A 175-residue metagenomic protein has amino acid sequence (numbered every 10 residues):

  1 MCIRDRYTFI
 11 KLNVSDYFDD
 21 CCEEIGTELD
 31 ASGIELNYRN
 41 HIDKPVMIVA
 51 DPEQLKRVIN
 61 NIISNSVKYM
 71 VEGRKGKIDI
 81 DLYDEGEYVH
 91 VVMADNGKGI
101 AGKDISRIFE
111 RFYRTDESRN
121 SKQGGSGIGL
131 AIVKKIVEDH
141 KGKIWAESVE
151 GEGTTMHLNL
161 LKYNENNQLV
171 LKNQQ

Functional and structural regions predicted by a protein language model:
R4-Y7, P45-A50: Conserved micro-motifs of the catalytic ATP-binding
T8-G26, L82: A conserved beta-strand-to-alpha-helix junction within the catalytic ATP-binding
I10-K11, D30, E35-V46: Conserved catalytic submotifs in the C-terminal HATPase_c
V14, G99-E110: Short helix N-cap motif at coil->helix boundaries in the Bergerat
K75-E87: Short beta-strand/loop element within the Bergerat-fold HATPase_c
G129, V133: Short alpha-helical Gxxx[C/S/T] motif in the catalytic ATP-binding
